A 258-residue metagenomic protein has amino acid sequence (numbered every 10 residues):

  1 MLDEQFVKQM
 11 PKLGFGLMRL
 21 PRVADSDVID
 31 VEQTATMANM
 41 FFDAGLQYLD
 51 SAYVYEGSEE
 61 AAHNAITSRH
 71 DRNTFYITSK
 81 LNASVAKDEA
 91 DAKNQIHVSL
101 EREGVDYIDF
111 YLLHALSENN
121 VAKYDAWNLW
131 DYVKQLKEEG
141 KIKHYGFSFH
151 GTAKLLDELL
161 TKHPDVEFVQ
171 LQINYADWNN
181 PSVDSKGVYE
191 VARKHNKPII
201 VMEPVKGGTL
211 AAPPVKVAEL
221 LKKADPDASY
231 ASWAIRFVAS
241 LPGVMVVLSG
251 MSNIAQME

Functional and structural regions predicted by a protein language model:
M1-F75, Y132, E138: N-terminal binding-site loop/beta-alpha segment at the start of enzyme catalytic domains that lines or forms
K8-L13, G45-Y48, D71-F75, G104-D109 (+4 more regions): Short, well-ordered coil/turn segments that N-cap beta-strands
F15, F41, L49, A62 (+9 more regions): Conserved, mostly hydrophobic/aromatic
M18-E32, K80-D91, N119-A122, V217-P226: Active-site mouth loops of central-metabolism enzymes
A52, K80, F147-S148: Structural motif
S58-S68, E89-L100, G104, V121-D131 (+1 more regions): Distinct, well-ordered alpha-helical segments
N73-V85, Y111-L116: A short, structured active-site edge motif that brings together acidic residues
L116-E258: Beta/alpha (TIM)-barrel catalytic core signal, keyed to glycine-rich beta->alpha loops juxtaposed to Asp/Glu that bind
